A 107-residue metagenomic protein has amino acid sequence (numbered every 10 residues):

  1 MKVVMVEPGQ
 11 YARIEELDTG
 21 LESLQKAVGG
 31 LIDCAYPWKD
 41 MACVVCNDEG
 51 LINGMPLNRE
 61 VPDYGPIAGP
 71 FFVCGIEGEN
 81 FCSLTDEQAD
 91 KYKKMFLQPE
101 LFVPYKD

Functional and structural regions predicted by a protein language model:
M1-D107: Domain-length accessory/inserted modules outside core catalytic folds
